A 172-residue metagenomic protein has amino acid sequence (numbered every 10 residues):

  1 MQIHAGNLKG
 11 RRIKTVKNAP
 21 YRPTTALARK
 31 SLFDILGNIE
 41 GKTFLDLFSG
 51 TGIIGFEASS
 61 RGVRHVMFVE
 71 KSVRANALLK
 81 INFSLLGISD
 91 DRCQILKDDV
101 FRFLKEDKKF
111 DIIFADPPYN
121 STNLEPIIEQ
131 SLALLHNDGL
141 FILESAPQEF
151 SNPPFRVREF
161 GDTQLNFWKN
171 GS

Functional and structural regions predicted by a protein language model:
M1-S172: Class I S-adenosyl-L-methionine-dependent methyltransferase catalytic core
